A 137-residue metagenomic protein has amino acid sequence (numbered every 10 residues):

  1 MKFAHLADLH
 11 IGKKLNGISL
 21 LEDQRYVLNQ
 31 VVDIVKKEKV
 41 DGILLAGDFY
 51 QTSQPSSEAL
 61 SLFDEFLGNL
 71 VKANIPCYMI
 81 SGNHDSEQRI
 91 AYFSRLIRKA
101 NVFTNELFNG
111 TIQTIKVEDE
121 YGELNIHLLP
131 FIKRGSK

Functional and structural regions predicted by a protein language model:
M1-G68: N-terminal active-site segment of His-dependent metallophosphoesterases
F3, D41, Y78, E123-H127: Solvent-exposed, well-ordered amphipathic alpha-helical segments that flank/support binding or catalytic loops
L6-A7, I43-D48, C77-N83, F103-F108: Active-site neighborhood of phospho(di)ester-bond hydrolases with catalytic His/Asp-centered motifs
Y26-V27, Y78-M79, K99-A100: Short secondary-structure boundary micro-motifs
P55, D85-K137: His/Asp/Glu-rich metal-coordinating catalytic cores of metallo-dependent phosphodiesterases/hydrolases acting on
G68, Y78-S81, L129-K133: Divalent metal-dependent hydrolysis catalytic cores, especially in the metallo-beta-lactamase
K72-P76: A short helix->loop->beta-strand "cap" motif at the edges of active sites that frequently abuts
